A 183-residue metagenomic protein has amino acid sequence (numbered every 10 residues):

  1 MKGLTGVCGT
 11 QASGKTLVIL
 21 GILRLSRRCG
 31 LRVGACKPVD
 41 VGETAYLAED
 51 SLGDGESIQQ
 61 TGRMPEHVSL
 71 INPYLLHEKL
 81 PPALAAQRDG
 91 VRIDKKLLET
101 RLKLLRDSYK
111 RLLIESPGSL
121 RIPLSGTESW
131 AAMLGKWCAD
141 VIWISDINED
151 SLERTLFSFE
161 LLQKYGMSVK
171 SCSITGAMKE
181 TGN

Functional and structural regions predicted by a protein language model:
M1-T5: Extreme N-terminal starter segment of soluble prokaryotic enzymes
V7-G9: Residues at the beta-strand->loop junction immediately N-terminal to the Walker
S13-G14: Conserved glycine(s) of the Walker
L17-R92, R101-K103: N-terminal phosphate/diphosphate-binding loop that engages ATP/GTP or pyrophosphate donors across diverse enzyme folds
I19, R111, S116-N183: Conserved catalytic-core segment of NTP-binding enzymes
L25, R101-L104, S108, S158-L162: A generic secondary-structure signal
K79-L124, A131: Phosphate-binding/switch loop-helix module in NTP-utilizing enzymes
